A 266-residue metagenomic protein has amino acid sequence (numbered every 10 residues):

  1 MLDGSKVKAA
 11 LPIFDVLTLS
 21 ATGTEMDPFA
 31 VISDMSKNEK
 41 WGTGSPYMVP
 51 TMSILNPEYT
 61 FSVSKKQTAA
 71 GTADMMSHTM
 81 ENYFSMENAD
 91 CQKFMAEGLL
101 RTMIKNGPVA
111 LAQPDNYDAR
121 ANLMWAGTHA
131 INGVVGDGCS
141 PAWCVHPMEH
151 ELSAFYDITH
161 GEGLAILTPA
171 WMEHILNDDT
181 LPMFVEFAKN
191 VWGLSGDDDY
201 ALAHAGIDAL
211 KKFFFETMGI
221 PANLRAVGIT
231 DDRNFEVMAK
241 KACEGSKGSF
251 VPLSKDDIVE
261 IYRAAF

Functional and structural regions predicted by a protein language model:
M1-D90, E186: A glycine/threonine-rich phosphate-anchoring loop and its flanking beta-alpha core in nucleotide/phosphate-binding
D15, I54, T72, C144 (+2 more regions): Alpha-helical architecture
N82-A209: Active-site segments that bind and position negatively charged phosphate/pyrophosphate groups
V191-F266: C-terminal charged capping/lid subdomain of soluble metabolic enzymes
